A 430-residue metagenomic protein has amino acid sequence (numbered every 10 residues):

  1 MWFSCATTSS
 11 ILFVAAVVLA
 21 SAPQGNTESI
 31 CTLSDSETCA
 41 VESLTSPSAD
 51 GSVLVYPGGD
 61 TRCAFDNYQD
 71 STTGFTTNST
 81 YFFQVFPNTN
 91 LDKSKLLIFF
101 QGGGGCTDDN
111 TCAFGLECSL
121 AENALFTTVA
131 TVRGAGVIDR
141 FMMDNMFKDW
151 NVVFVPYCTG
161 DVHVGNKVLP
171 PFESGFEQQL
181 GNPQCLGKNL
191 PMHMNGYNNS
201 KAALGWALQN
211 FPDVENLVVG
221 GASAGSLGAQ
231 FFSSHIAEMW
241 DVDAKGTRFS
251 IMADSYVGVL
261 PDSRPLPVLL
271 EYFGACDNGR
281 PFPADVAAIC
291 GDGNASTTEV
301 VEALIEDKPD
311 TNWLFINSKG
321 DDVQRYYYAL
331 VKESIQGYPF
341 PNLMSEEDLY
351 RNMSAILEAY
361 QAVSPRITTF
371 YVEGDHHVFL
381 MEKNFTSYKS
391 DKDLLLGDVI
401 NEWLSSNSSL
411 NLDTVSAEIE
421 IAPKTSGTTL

Functional and structural regions predicted by a protein language model:
M1-S4, T428-L430: A positional/structural detector of protein chain ends, strongest at the extreme C-terminus and weakly at the extreme
S4-A22, T27: Cleavable N-terminal signal peptides of Sec/SRP-targeted secreted and luminal proteins
P23-L430: C-terminal His-loop and adjacent cap/lid subdomain of alpha/beta-hydrolase
